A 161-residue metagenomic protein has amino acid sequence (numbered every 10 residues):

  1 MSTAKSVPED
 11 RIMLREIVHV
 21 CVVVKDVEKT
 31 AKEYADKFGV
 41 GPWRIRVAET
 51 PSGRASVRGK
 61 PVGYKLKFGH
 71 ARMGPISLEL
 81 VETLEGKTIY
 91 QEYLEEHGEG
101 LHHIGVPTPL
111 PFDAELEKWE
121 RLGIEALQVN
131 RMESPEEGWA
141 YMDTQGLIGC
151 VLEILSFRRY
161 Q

Functional and structural regions predicted by a protein language model:
S2-R11, V22, E79, L116-Q161: Vicinal oxygen chelate
A4-M13, P42-H70, E82-H102, I124-Y141: Vicinal oxygen chelate
I17-K25, F68-I76, Y93-P111: Vicinal oxygen chelate
T30-A31, K67, E115: Residues within well-ordered alpha-helices
E33-A35, W119: Conserved active-site tyrosine of GNAT-family acetyltransferases
Y34, I104, M142: A residue-level signal for conserved active-site and pocket-lining positions in enzyme catalytic cores
A35-P42: Short, flexible N-terminal segments of the mature chain
P75-T83: Ordered, amphipathic secondary-structure segments that act as subunit-interaction surfaces in large macromolecular
